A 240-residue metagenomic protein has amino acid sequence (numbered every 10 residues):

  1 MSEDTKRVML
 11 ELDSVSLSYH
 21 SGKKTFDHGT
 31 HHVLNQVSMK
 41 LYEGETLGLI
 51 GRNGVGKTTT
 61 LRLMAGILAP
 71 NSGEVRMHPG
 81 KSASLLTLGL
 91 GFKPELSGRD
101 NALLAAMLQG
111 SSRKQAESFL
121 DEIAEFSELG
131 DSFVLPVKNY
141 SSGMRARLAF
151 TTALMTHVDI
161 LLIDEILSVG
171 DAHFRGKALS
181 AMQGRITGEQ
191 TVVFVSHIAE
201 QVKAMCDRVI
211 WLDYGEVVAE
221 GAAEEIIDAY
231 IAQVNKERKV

Functional and structural regions predicted by a protein language model:
E43-T46, R52-M107: ABC ATPase nucleotide-binding domain signature region
L103, Q115-S132, T151: Conserved ABC ATPase "signature" region
R175-G188: Helical segment within the ABC ATPase nucleotide-binding domain
S196-H197: H-loop/switch region of ABC-family ATPase nucleotide-binding domains
V202-A204: A short, surface-exposed alpha-helical micro-motif characterized by mixed small hydrophobic and charged/polar residues
E220-G221: ABC ATPase "signature
